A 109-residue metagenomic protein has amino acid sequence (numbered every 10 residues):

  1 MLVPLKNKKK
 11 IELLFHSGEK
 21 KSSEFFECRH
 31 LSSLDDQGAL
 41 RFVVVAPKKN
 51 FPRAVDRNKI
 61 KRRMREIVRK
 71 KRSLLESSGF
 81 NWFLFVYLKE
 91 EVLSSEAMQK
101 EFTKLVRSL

Functional and structural regions predicted by a protein language model:
M1-L109: Positively charged, solvent-exposed patches that mediate nucleic-acid binding
